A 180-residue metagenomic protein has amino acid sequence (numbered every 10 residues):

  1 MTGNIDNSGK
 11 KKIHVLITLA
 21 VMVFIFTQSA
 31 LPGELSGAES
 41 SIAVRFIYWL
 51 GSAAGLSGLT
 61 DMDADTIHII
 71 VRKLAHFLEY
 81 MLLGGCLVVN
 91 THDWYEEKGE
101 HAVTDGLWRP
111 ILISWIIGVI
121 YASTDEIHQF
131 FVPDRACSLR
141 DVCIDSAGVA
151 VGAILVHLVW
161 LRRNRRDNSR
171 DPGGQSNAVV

Functional and structural regions predicted by a protein language model:
T2-I5, Y95-W108, N164-V180: Membrane-interfacial, low-structure loops and terminal tails that flank and connect transmembrane helices in multi-pass
T2-V89: "…centered on the first transmembrane helix and the immediately adjacent amphipathic helix/loop
G9-I17, D105, R109-I113, I117 (+2 more regions): Alpha-helical transmembrane segments of integral membrane proteins
T18-I25, P110-F130: Small-polar-interrupted transmembrane alpha-helices in polytopic inner-membrane proteins
S52-A64, W94-R109: Short helix-coil transition/hinge motifs at the ends and kinks of transmembrane helices, capturing the brief
E79-E97, A147-R163: Membrane-interfacial alpha-helical segments at the cytosolic side of multi-pass membrane proteins
N90-G99, H128-V132, A136, V159-D171: Membrane-interfacial segments
A122-S146: Interfacial helix-loop-helix junctions of multi-pass membrane proteins
